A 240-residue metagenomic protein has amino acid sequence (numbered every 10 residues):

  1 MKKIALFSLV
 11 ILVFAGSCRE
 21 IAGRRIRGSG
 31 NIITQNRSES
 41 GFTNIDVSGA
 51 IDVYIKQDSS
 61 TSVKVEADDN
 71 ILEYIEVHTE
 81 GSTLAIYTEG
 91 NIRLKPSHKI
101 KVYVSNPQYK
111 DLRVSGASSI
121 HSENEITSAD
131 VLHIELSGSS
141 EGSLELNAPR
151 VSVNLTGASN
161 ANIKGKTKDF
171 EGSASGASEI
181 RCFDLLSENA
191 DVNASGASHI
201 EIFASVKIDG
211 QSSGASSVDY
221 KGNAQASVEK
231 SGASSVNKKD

Functional and structural regions predicted by a protein language model:
I4-V10, G16-L72, T83, E89-S105 (+2 more regions): Short acidic/polar N-terminal linker immediately downstream of export determinants
V13-F14, S60, K168, Q225: Single-residue recognition of alpha-helix boundary sites
Q35-N36, F42-I55, V102-V104, Q108-D240: Extended, compositionally simple hydrophobic/Ser/Thr-rich segments that build repetitive fibrous architectures
I75-T79: Solvent-exposed adhesion/ligand-recognition segments of exported proteins
